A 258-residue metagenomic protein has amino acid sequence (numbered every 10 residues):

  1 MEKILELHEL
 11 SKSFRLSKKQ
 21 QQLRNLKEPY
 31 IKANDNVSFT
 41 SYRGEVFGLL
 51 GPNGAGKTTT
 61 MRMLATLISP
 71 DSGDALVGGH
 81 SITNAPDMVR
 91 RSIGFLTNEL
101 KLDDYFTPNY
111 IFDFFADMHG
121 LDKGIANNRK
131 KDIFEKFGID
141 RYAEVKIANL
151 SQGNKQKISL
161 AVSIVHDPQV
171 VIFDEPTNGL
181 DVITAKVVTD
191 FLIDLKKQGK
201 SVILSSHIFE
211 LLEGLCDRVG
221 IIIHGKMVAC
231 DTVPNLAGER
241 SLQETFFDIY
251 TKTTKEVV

Functional and structural regions predicted by a protein language model:
D113, D117, G124-Y142: Conserved ABC ATPase "signature" region
K146-L150: Conserved ABC ATPase signature
V171-D174: Catalytic Walker B motif of ABC-type/P-loop ATPase nucleotide-binding domains
K186-Q198: Helical segment within the ABC ATPase nucleotide-binding domain
C230-D231: ABC ATPase "signature
